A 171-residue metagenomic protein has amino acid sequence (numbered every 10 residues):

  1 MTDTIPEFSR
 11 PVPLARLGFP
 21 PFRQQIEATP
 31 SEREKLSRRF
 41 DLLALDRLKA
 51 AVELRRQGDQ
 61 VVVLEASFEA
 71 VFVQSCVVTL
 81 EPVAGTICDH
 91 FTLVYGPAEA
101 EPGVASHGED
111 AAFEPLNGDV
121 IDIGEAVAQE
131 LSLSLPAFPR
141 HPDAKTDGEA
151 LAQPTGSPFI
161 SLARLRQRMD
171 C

Functional and structural regions predicted by a protein language model:
M1-C171: Acidic and generally charged, gly/proline-rich low-complexity regions
